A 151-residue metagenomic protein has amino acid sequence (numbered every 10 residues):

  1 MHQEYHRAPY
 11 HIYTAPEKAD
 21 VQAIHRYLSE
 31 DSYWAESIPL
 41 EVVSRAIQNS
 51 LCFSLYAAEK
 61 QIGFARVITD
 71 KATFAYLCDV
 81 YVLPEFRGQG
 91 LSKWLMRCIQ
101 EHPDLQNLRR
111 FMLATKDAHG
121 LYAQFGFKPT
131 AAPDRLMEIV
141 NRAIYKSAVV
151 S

Functional and structural regions predicted by a protein language model:
M1-I38, A148-S151: Short amphipathic alpha-helix that is part of the acyltransferase structural core
Q3-P9, T130-V149: Short, basic/aromatic-enriched C-terminal tail that caps enzymatic domains
E41-Y81: A conserved beta-strand-loop-helix scaffold within acyl/acetyltransferase catalytic domains
F86-L95: Conserved acetyl-CoA pyrophosphate-binding loop and the N-cap/start of the following alpha-helix in GNAT-like
N107-N141: Conserved active-site alpha-helix within GNAT-family acetyltransferase domains
